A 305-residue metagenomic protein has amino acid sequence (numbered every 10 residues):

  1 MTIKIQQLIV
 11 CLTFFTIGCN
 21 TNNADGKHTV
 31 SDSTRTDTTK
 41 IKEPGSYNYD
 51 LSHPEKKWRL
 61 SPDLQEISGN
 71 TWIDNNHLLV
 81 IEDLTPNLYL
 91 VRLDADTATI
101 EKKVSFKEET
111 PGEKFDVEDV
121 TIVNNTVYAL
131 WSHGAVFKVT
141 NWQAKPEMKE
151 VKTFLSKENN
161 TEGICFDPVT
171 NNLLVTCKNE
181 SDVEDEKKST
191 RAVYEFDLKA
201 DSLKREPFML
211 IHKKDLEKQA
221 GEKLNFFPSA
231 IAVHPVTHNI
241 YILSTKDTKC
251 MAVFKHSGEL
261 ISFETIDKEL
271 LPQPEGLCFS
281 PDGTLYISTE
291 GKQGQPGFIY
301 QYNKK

Functional and structural regions predicted by a protein language model:
T2-I3, V30: Short, low-complexity, intrinsically disordered N-terminal peptides in bacterial proteins
I3-K4, D25: C-terminal accessory segments enriched in acidic
K4-C11: Sec-dependent signal peptide recognition, specifically the positively charged N-region followed immediately by
T16-G18: C-terminal motif of bacterial Sec signal peptides marking the signal peptidase cleavage site
N20-K305: Sequence/structural signature of beta-propeller domains
